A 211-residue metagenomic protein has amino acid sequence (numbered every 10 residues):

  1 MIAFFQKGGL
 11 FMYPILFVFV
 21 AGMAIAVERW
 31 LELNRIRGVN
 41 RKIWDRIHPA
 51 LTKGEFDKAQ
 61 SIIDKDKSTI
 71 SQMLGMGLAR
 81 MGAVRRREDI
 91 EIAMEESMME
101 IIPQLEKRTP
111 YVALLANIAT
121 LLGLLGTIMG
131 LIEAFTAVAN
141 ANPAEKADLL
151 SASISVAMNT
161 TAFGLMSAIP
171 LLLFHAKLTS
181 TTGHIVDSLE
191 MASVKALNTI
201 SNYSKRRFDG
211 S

Functional and structural regions predicted by a protein language model:
M1-K42, L178: Hydrophobic membrane-targeting segments
A3, A139, K146-A152: Membrane-interfacial hairpin junctions
F4-F5, V18, V112, A119-L122 (+3 more regions): Short glycine- and Lys/Arg-enriched binding-loop motifs that mark or flank ligand-binding interfaces
G8-F11, I101, L105-A119, S153 (+1 more regions): Loop-to-transmembrane-helix entry motif
G9, M23, A59, L74 (+3 more regions): Residue-level signature of catalytic and energy-coupling elements of molecular machines, predominantly ATP/GTP-dependent
P14-V27, L115-L125, S167: Lipid-exposed faces of alpha-helical membrane segments in multi-pass integral membrane proteins
G38-L122, M129-P143, F174-S211: Predominantly long cytosolic amphipathic alpha-helical stalk/bundle segments
D148-H175, T179: Pore-lining and gate-forming transmembrane alpha-helices of multi-pass membrane transport proteins
